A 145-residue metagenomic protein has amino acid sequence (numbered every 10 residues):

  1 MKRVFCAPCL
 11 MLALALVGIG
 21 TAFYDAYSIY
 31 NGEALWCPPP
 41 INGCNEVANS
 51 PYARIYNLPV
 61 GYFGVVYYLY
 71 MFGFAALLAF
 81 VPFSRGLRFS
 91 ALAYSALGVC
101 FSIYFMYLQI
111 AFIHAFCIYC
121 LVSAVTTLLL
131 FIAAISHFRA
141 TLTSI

Functional and structural regions predicted by a protein language model:
M1-I145: Membrane-interfacial helix-loop segments of redox and metal-homeostasis proteins, especially TM-loop-TM junctions
